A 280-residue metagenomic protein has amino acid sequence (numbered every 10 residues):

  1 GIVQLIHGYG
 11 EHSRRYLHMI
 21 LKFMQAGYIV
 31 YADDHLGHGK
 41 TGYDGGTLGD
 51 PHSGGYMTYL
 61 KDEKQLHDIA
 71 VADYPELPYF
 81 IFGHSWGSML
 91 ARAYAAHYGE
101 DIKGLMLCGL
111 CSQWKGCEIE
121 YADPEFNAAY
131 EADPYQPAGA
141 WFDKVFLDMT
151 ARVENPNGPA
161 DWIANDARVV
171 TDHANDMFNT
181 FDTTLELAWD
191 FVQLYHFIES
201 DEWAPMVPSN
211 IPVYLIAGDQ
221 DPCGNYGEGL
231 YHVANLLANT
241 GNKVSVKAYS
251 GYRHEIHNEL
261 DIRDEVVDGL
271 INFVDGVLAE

Functional and structural regions predicted by a protein language model:
V3, H7-E11, S85, D219-Q220: Active-site glycine-rich loops that stabilize anionic/oxyanionic intermediates across multiple enzyme folds
S13-G46: Conserved alpha/beta-hydrolase
P51-A72: Alpha/beta-hydrolase active-site loop
Y74-S85: Alpha/beta-hydrolase fold nucleophile elbow
A91-T180: Alpha/beta-hydrolase-fold enzymes
L215-A217: Short beta-strand/loop motif that positions the catalytic acidic residue of the alpha/beta-hydrolase fold
P222-H232: Conserved alpha/beta-hydrolase "acid-adjacent" motif
T240-E280: Catalytic active-site module of serine/aspartate enzymes centered on a nucleophile-bearing elbow/loop
